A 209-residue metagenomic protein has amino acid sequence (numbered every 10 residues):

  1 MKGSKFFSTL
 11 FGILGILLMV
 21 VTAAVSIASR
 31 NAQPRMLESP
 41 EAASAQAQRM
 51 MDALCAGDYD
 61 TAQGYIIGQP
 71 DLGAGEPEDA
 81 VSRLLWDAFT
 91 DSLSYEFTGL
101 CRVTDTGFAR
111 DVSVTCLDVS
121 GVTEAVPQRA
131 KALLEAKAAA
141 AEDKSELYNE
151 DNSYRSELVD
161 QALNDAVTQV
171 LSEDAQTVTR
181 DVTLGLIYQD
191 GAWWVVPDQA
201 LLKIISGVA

Functional and structural regions predicted by a protein language model:
M1-I16: N-terminal Sec-pathway targeting helices
L17-I27: Hydrophobic alpha-helical membrane-insertion segments, chiefly the h-region of N-terminal signal peptides
A32-T104, G121: Core segments of small alpha/beta cavity-forming domains
V103-G107, D190: Residue-level signal for tight coil/turn positions that link beta-strands
T106-C116: A short hydrophobic beta-strand element
T115-L133: Short, cysteine-centered beta-strand-loop-beta hairpins and adjacent loop/turn segments enriched in charged/polar
A132-Y154, V170-A209: Short beta-strand edge/turn micro-motifs at domain boundaries
V159-A175: Acidic, glycine-rich flexible loop segments
